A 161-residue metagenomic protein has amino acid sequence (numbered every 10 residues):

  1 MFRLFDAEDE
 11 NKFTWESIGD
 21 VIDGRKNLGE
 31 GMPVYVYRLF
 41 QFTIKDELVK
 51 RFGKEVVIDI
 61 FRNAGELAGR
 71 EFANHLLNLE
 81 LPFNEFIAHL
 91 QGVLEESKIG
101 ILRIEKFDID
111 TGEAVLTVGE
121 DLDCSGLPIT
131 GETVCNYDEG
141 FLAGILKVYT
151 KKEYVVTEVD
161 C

Functional and structural regions predicted by a protein language model:
M1-V115, E120-Y137, Y154-D160: N-terminal accessory segment detector
N136-K152: Active-site helix/loop of acyl-thioester processing domains in fatty-acid/polyketide metabolism, spanning hotdog-fold
